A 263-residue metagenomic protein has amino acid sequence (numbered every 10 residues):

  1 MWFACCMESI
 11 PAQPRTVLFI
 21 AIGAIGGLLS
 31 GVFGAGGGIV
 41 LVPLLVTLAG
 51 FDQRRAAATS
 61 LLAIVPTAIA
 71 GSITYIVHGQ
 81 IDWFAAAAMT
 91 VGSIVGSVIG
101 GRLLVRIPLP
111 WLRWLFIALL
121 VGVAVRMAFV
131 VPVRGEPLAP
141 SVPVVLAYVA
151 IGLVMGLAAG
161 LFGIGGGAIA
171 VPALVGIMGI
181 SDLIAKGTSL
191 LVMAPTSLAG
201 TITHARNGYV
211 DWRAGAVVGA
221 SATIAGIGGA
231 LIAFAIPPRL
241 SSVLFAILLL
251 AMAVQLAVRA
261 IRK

Functional and structural regions predicted by a protein language model:
M1-G26, T47-L48, Q53, I73-L161 (+4 more regions): Juxtamembrane transmembrane-helix boundary motif
G26-S30, I39: N-terminal signal-anchor transmembrane alpha helix
G34-V42, L161-A173: Transmembrane helix boundary and interhelical junction motifs in multipass membrane proteins
V42-P43, P66, V171-P172, P195 (+1 more regions): Proline-centered helix-kink/hinge sites
A57, D182-L190: Small-residue hotspots at the loop-to-helix junctions and early N-terminal turns of transmembrane alpha-helices
S60-I64, A86, T90, S189-M193 (+1 more regions): Short hydrophobic/aromatic, small-residue-rich stretches within specific transmembrane helices of secondary active
L62-A70, V192-A199, I224-A225: Membrane-embedded alpha-helical segments of transport systems, primarily multispan ion/solute transporters
G200-A205: Membrane-helix boundary/interface segments in integral membrane proteins
